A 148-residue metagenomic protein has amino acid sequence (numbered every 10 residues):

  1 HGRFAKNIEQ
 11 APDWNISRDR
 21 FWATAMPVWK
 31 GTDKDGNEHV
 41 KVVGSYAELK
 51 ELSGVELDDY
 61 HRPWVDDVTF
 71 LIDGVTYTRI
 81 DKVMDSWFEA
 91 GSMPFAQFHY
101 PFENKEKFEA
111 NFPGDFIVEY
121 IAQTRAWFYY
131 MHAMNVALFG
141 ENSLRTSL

Functional and structural regions predicted by a protein language model:
H1-L148: Structured secondary-structure scaffolds
